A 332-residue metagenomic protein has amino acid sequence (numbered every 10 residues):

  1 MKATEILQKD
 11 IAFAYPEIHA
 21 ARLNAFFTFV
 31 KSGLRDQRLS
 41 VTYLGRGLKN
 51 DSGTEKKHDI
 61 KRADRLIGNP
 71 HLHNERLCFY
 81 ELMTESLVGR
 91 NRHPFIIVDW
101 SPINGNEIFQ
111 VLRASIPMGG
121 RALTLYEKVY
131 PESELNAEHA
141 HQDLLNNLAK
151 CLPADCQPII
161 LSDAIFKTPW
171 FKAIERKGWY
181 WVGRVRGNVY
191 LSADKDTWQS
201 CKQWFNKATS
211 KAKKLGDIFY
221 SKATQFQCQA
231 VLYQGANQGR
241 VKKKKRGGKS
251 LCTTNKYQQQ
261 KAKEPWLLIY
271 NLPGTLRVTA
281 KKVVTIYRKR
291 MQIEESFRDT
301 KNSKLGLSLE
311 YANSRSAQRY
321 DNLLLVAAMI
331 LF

Functional and structural regions predicted by a protein language model:
M1-R38, F79, N91-P94, G105-E107 (+1 more regions): Single, function-defining residue in the core of a domain
A12, K31, G45-K49, D64 (+1 more regions): Short amphipathic alpha-helical segments enriched in leucine
V30, I60-G119: Active-site-proximal, Lys/Arg-enriched surface segment that forms a nucleic-acid-binding/basic interface patch
L34-R38, S52, H71: Short alpha-helix boundary/capping elements
D36-R46: Short, charged amphipathic recognition helices of the HTH superfamily and cognate SANT/SANTA-like modules
L44, R113, L145-N146: Short, well-ordered amphipathic alpha-helices
L48-R62: Short, basic interhelical loop/turn and adjoining N-cap of the next helix at nucleic-acid- or acidic-partner-contacting
